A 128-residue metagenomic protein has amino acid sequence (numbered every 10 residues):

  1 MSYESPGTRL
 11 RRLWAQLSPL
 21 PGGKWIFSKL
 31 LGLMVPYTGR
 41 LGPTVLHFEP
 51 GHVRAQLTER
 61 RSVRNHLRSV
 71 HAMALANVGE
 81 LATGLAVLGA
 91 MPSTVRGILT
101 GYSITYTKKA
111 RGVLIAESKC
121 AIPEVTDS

Functional and structural regions predicted by a protein language model:
M1-S128: Terminal targeting signals and extreme-terminal segments of soluble enzymes
